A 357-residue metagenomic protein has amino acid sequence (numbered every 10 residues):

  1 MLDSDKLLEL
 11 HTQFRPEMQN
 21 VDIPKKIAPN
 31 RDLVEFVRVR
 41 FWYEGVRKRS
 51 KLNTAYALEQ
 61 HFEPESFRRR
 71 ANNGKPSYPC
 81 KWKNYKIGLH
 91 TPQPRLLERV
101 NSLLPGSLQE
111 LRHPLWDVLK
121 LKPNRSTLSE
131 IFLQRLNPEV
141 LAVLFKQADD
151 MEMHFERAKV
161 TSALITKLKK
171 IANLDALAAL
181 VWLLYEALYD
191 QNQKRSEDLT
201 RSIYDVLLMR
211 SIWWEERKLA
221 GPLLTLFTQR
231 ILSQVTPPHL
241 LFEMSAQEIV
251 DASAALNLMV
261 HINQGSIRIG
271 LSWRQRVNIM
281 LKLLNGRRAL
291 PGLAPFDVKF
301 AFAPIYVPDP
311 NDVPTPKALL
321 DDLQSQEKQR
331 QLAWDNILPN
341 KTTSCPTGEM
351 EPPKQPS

Functional and structural regions predicted by a protein language model:
L2-E65: A short, Lys/Arg-rich alpha-helix, primarily the initiator
F14-F41, L164, L168, L184-I212: Ser/Thr/Pro-rich, acidic low-complexity intrinsically disordered regulatory segments
R49-N84, Q93: Short alpha-helical DNA-recognition segment
I87: Residue-level detection of the helix-turn-helix DNA-binding "recognition helix"
P92-L115: DNA major-groove recognition helix of helix-turn-helix/homeodomain DNA-binding modules
D117-S202: Helix-turn-helix/homeodomain-like alpha-helical modules used for DNA recognition and transcription-factor dimerization
L184-G292, F296: Long low-complexity, intrinsically disordered regions
A246-S357: Charge-dense, extended regions
